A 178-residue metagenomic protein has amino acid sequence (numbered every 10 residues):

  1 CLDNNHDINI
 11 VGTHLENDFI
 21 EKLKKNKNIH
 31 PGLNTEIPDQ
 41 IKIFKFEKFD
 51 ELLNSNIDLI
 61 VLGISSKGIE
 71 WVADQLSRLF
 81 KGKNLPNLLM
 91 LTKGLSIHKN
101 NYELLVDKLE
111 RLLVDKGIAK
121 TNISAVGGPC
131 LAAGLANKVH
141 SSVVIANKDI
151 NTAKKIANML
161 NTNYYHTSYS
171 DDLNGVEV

Functional and structural regions predicted by a protein language model:
C1-D3: Gly/Ala-rich phosphate-binding loop of Rossmann-like dinucleotide-binding domains, activating on the conserved
N5-I57, E70, D74, R78-L79: Conserved N-terminal Rossmann-fold NAD(P) cofactor-binding segment
D7-N9, N87-L89, S124, V144 (+1 more regions): A structural signal for isolated positions on well-ordered beta-strands in alpha/beta enzyme cores
T13, K93, K148: Cofactor-binding loop segments of dinucleotide-utilizing enzymes, especially the Rossmann-like FAD- and NAD(P)+-binding
L33-K45, N84, I118-N122, N163-Y165: A short helix-to-beta-strand connector/capping loop
K45-E47, A125-G127, Y169-D171: Short loop/edge segments at beta-strand edges and connector loops that shape dinucleotide/nucleotide cofactor-binding
S55, L59-K138, A153-I156: Rossmann-like NAD(P)(H) cofactor-binding subdomain of soluble oxidoreductases
L79, D115-N122, H140-V178: Internal alpha-helical scaffold of NAD(P)-dependent oxidoreductase catalytic cores
